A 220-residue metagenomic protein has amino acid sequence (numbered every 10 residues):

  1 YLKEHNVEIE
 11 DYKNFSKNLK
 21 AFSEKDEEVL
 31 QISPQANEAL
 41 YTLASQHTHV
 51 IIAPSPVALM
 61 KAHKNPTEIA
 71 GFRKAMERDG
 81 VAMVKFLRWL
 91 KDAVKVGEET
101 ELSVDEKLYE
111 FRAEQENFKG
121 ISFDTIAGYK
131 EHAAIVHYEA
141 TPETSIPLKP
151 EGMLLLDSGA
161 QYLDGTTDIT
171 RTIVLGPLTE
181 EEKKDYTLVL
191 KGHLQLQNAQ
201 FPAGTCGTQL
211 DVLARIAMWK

Functional and structural regions predicted by a protein language model:
Y1-K220: Active-site neighborhoods and metal-handling regions in enzymes and metal-associated proteins
